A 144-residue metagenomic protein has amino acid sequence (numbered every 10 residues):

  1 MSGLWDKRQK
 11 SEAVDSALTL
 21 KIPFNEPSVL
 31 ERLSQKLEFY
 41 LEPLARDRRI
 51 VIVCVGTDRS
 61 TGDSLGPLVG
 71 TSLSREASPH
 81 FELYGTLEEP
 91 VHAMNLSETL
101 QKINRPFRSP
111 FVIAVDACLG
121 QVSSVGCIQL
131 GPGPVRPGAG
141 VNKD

Functional and structural regions predicted by a protein language model:
M1-V112, A117-D144: N-terminal catalytic or cofactor-binding beta/alpha core of small enzyme domains
